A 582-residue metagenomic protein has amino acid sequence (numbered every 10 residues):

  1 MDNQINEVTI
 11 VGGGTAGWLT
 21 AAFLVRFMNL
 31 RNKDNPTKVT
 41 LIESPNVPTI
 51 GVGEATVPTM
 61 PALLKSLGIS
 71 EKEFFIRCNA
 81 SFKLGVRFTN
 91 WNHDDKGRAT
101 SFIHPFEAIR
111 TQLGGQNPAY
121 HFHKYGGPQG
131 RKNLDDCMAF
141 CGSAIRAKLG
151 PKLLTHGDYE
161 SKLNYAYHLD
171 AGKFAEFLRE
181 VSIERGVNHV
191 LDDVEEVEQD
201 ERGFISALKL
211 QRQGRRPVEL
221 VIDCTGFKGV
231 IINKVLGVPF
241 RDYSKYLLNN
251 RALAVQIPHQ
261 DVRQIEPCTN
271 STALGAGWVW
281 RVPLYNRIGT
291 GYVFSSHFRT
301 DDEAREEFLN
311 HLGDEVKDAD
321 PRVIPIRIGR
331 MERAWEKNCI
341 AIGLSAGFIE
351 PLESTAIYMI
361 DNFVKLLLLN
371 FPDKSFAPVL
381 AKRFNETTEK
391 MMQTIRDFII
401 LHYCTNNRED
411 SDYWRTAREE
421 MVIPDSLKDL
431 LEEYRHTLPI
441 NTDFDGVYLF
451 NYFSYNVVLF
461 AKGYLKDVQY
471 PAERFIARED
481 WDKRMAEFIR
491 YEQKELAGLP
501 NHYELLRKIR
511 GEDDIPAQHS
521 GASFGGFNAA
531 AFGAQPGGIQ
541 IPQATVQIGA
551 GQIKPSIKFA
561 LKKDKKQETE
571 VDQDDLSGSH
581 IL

Functional and structural regions predicted by a protein language model:
E7-D34: N-terminal Rossmann-like FAD-binding beta1-loop-alpha1 element of flavoenzymes
F27-V52: Glycine-rich FAD pyrophosphate-binding loop
P48-A144: Dinucleotide-binding Rossmann-like beta1-alpha1 core, especially the glycine-rich loop that anchors the ADP
G157-Y159, L163-G277, P283-G291, S295-A304: Predominantly flavin-linked oxidoreductase catalytic cores and closely associated redox partners
A273-P325, S345-Y358, N370-D373: Conserved FAD/dinucleotide-binding core of flavoprotein oxidoreductases
I324-A341: FAD-binding beta-loop-beta segment adjacent to the flavin cofactor pocket
L369-G521: Long, low-complexity C-terminal extensions of enzymes
F532, P536-L582: Long, low-complexity, intrinsically disordered segments
